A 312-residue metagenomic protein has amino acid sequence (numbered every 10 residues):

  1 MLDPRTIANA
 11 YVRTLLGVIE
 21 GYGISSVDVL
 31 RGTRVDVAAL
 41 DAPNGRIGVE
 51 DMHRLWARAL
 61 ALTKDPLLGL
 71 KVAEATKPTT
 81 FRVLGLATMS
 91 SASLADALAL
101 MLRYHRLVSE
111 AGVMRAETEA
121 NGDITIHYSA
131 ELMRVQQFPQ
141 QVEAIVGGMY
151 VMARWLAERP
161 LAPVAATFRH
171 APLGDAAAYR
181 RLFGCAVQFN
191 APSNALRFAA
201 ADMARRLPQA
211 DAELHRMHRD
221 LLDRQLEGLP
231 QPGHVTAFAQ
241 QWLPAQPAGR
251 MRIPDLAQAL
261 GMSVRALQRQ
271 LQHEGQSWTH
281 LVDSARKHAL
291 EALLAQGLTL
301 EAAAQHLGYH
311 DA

Functional and structural regions predicted by a protein language model:
M1-H127: N-terminal low-complexity or simple alpha-helical regulatory segments that function as activation/interaction modules
I7, G21, Q137, Q141 (+1 more regions): Short, contiguous, pocket-lining structural segments that sit at or immediately flank catalytic/ligand-binding sites
G48, V142-I145, D283: Short, conserved glycine- and acidic-residue-centered signature motifs in active-site or ligand-binding loops
W56, L98, V146-M149, L222: Hydrophobic alpha-helical core bundles mediating ligand binding, dimerization, or RNAP-core interactions
F81-T88, E131-Q136, M203-A204, R224: Short hinge/gating elements
V113, E117-M203: DNA-contacting interfaces and partner/effector-binding or oligomerization modules in DNA-centric proteins
L173-G174, A178-A312: Extended mid-to-C-terminal alpha-helical interaction segments
